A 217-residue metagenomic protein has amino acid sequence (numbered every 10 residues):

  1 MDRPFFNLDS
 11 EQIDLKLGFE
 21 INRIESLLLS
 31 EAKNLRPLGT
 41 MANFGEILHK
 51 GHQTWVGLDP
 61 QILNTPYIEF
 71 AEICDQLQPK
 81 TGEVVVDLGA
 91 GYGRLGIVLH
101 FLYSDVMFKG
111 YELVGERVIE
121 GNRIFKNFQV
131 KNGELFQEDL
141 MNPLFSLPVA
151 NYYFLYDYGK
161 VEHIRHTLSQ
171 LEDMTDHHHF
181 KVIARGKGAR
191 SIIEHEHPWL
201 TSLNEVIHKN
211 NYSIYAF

Functional and structural regions predicted by a protein language model:
M1-K80: S-adenosyl-L-methionine
G82-G91: Conserved class I S-adenosyl-L-methionine
G93-I97: Glycine-rich SAM-binding Motif I of class I
M107-E112: Conserved SAM-binding motif I beta-strand of class I
G121-N122: Conserved SAM-binding loop
V130-D139: Conserved SAM-binding strand-loop segment of SAM-dependent methyltransferases
N151-E162: A short SAM/SAH-binding and catalytic strip from SAM-dependent methyltransferases
E162-F217: C-terminal substrate-binding/active-site "lid" region of AdoMet-derived donor-dependent transferases
